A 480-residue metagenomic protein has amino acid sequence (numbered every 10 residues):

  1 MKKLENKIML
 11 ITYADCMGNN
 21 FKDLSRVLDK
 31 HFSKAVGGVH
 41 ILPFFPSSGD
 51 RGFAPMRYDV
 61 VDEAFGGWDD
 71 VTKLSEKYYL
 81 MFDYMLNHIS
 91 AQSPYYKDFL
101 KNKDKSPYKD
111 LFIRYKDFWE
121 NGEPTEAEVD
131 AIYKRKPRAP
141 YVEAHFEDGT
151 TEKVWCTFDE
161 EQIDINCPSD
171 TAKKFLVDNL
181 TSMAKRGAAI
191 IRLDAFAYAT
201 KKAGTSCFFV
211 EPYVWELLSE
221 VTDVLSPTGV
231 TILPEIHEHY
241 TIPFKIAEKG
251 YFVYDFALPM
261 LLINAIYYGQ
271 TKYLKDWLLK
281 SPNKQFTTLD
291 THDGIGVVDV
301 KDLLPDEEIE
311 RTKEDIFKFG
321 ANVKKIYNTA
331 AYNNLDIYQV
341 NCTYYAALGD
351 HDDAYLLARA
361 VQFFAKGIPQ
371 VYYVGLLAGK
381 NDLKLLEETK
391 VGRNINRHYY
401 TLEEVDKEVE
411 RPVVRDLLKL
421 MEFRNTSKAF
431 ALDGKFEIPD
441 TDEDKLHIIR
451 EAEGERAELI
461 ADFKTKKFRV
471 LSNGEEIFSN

Functional and structural regions predicted by a protein language model:
M1-N480: Active-site and adjacent substrate-binding regions of carbohydrate-active enzymes
